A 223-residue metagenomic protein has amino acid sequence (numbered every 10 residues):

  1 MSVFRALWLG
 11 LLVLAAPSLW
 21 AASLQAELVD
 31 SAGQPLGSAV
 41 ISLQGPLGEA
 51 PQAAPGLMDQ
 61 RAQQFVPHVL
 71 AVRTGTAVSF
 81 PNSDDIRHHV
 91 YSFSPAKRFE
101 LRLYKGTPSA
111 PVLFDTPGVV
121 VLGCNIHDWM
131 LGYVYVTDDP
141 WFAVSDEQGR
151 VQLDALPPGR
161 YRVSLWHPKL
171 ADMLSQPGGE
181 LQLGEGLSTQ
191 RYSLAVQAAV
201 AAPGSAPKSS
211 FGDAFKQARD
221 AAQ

Functional and structural regions predicted by a protein language model:
M1-W8: Bacterial N-terminal signal peptides that target proteins for export
G10-L11, D30: Residue-level detector of alpha-helical transmembrane segments in integral membrane proteins
V13-L14, Y135: Small beta-barrel nucleic-acid-binding modules, principally OB-folds
A15-A16, A21: N-terminal signal peptide c-region/cleavage motif recognized by signal peptidases
A21-Q223: Extracytoplasmic copper-binding redox domains, predominantly the cupredoxin/blue-copper superfamily
